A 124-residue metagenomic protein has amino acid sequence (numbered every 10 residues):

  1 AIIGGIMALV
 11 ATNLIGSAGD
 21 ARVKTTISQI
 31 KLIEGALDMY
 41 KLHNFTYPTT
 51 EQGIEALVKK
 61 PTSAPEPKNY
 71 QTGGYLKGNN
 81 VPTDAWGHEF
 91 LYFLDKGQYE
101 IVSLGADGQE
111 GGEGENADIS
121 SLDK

Functional and structural regions predicted by a protein language model:
A1, R22, T49: Conserved coupling/switch loop of ABC ATPases
A1-L14: N-terminal single-pass transmembrane signal-anchor helix
N13-L32: Aliphatic-rich helix starts adjacent to a transmembrane/signal segment
D38-K124: Low-complexity, acidic interaction segments enriched in glycine
